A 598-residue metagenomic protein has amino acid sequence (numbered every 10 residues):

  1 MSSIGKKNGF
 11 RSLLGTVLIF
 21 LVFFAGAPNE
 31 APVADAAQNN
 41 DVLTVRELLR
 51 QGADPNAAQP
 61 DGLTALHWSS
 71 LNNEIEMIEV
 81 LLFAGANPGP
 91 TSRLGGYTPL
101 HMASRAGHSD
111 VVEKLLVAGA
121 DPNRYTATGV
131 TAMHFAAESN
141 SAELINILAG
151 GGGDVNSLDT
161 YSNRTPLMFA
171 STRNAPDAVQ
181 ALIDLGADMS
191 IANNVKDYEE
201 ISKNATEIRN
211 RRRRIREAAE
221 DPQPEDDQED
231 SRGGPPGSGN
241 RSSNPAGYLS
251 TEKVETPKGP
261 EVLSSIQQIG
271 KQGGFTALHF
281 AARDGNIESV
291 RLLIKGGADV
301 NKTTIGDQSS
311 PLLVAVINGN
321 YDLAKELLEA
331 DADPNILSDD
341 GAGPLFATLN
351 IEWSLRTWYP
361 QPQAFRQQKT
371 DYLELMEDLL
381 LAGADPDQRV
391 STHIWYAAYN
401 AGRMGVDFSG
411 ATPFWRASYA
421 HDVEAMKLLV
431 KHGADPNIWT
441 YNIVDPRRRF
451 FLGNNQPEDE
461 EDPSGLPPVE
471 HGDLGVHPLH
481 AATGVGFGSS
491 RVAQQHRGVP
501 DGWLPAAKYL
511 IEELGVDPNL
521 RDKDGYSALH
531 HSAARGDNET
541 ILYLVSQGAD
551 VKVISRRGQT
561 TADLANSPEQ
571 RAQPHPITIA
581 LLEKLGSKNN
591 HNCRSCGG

Functional and structural regions predicted by a protein language model:
P28-W68, A277, A281, S289-L292 (+1 more regions): N-terminal segments that cap or nucleate solenoid repeat domains
D35-N39, W68-E74, M102-H108, F135-S141 (+16 more regions): Ankyrin repeat A-helix N-terminal signature
V42-L49, E74-L82, H108-L116, S141-G150 (+11 more regions): Ankyrin repeat structural motif
A58, T91-R93, Y125, L158-D159 (+10 more regions): Ankyrin-repeat boundary/linker signal
P60-D61, L94-G95, A127-T128, Y161-S162 (+9 more regions): Ankyrin repeat start-site detector
V551-H591: Leucine-rich solenoid repeat scaffolds
